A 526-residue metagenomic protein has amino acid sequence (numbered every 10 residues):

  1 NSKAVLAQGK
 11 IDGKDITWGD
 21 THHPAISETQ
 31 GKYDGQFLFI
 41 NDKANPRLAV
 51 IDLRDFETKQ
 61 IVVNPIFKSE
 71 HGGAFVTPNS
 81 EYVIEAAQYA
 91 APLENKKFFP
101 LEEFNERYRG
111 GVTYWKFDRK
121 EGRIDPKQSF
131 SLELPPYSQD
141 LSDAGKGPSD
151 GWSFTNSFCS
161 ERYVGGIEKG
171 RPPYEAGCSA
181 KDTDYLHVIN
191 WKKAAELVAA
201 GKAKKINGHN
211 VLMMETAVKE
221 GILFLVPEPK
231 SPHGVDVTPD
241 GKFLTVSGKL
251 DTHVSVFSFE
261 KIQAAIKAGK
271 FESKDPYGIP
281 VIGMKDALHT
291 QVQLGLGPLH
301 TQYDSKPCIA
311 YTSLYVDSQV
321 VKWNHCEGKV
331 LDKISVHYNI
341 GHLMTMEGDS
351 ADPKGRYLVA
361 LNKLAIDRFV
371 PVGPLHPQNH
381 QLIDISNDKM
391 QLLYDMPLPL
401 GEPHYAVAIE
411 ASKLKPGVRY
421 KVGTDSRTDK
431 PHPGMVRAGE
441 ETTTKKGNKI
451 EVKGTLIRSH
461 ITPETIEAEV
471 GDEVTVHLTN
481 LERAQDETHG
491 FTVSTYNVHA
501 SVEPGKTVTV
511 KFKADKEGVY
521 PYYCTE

Functional and structural regions predicted by a protein language model:
N1-T442, D486, K511-K513: Predominantly soluble domains enriched in secretory-pathway, periplasmic, or organellar proteins
Y33, A365, E469, E503-G505 (+1 more regions): Surface-exposed coil/turn segments at beta-strand junctions on protein surfaces, enriched
Q60, H477-T507: Histidine- and aromatic-enriched segments that form or immediately flank copper-ligand environments
V218, M284, R458, H489-T495: Short beta-strand and strand-turn-strand segments in soluble, beta-rich domains
I222-L223, H289-Q291, P463-I466, N497-V502 (+1 more regions): Beta-strand-rich interaction surfaces with strong enrichment in secreted/lumenal proteins
G439-E441, V502-E526: Extracellular/periplasmic metallocenter environments
T443-E473: N-terminal edge beta-strand
G471, T479-R483, E517: Short solvent-exposed strand-capping/beta-turn motif centered on an Asx-Ser/Thr pair
